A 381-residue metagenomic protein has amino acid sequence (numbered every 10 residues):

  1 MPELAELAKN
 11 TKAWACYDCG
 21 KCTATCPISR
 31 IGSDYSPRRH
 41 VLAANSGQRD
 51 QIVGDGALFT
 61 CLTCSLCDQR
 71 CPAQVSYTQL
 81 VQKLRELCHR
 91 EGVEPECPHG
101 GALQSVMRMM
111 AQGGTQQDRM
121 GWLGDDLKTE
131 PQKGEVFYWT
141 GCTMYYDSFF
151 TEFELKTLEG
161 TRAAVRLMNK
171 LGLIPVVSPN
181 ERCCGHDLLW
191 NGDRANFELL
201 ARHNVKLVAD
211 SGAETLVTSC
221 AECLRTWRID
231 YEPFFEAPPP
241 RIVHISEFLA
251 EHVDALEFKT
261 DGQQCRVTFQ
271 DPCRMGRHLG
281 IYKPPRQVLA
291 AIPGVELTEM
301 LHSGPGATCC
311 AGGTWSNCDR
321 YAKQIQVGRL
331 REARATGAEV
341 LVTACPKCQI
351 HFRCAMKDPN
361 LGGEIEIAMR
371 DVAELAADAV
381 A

Functional and structural regions predicted by a protein language model:
M1-L7, I31-T60, C64-S65, Q74-M109 (+5 more regions): Ferredoxin-type iron-sulfur electron-transfer modules in oxidoreductases and energy-metabolism complexes
L4, A13, A43-C183, D187-T218 (+2 more regions): Iron-sulfur-cluster electron-transfer modules
C16-C22, C26, C61-C67, C71 (+5 more regions): Short cysteine clusters
C16-H40, R277: A broadly conserved sequence feature marking short terminus-proximal activation segments in nucleic acid-centric
Y146-P240, R274-A291, V295-A381: Cofactor-cradling patches in redox/metallo enzymes
P238-F248: Short, conserved active-site entrance elements at the starts or edges of catalytic domains
I245, E251-I292: C-terminal amphipathic alpha-helical segment
